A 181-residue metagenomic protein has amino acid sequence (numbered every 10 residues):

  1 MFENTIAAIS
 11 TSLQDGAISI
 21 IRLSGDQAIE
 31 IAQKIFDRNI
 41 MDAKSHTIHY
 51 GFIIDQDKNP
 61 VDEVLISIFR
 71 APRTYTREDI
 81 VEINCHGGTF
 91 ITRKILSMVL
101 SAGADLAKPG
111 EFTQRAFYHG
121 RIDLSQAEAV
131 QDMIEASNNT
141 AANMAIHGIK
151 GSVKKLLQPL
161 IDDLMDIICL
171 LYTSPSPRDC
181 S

Functional and structural regions predicted by a protein language model:
M1-N143, H147, G151: A glycine-rich (often HGG/GG-containing) alpha/beta subdomain
M144-I167: An accessory alpha-helical subdomain
Y172-S181: Single conserved hydrophobic/aromatic residue that forms the stacking wall/gate of nucleotide- or nucleobase-binding
